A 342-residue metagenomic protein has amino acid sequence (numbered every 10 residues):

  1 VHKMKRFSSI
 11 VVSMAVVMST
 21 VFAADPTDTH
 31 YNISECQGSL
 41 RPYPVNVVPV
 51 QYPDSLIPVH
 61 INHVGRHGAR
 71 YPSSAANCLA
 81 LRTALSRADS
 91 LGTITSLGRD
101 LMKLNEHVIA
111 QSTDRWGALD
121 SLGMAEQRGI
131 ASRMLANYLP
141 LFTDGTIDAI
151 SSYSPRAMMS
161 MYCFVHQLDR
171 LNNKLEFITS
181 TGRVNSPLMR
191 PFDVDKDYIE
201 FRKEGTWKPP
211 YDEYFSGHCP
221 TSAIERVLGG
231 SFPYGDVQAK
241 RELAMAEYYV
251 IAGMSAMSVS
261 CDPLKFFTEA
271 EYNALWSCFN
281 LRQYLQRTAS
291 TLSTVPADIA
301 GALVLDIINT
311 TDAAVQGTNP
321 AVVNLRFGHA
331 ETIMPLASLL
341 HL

Functional and structural regions predicted by a protein language model:
V1-P26: Bacterial Sec-dependent N-terminal signal peptides
A24-D148, S152-V323, G328-L342: Signature for phosphate-centric chemistry
